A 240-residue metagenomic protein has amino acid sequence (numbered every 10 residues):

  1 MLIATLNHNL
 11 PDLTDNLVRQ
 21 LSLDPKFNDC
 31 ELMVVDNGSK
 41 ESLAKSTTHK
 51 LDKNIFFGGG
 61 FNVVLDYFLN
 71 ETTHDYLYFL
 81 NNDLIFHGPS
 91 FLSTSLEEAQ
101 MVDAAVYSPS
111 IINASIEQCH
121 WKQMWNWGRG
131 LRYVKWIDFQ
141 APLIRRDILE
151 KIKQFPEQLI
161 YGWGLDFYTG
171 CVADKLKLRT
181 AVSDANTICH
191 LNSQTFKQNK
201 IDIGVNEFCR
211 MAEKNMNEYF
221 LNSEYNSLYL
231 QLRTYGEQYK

Functional and structural regions predicted by a protein language model:
N9-P25: Short, well-formed alpha-helical segments that are part of the catalytic scaffolds of diverse glycosyltransferases
L10, V34-A44, I85: A conserved acidic beta->alpha catalytic loop
D52-F68: Glycine-rich, basic loop-to-helix element that forms the pyrophosphate-binding segment of sugar-nucleotide handling
H74-I85: Short beta-strand-to-loop acidic/aromatic patch adjacent to the donor-nucleotide binding site
P89-V106: Conserved donor-nucleotide/metal-binding helix-loop-beta segment in metal-dependent transferases, i.e., the alpha-helix
Y107-W121: Short beta-strand-to-loop element that shapes/binds the nucleotide-sugar donor at the catalytic cleft/hinge
N126-I144, G162: A recurrent flexible, glycine/aromatic-enriched loop bordering the glycosyltransferase active site that acts as
Y161, F167-K240: C-terminal catalytic/acceptor-binding lobe
